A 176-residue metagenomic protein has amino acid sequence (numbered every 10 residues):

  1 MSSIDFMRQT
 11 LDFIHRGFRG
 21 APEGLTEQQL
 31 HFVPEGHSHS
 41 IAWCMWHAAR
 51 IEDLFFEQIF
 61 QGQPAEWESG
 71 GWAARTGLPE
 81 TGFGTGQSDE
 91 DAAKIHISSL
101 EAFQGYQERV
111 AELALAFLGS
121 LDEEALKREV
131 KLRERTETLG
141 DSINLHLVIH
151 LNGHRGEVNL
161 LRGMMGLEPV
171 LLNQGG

Functional and structural regions predicted by a protein language model:
M1-D5: N-terminal export signals and maturation junctions of secreted/periplasmic proteins
R8-D12, R19, Q29-T85, E129-G176: Short, contiguous alpha-helical
L11, H15-F18, P22, Q107-A114: Hydrophobic alpha-helical core bundles mediating ligand binding, dimerization, or RNAP-core interactions
P22, T26, G119-D122, R162: A structural signal for long alpha-helical coiled-coils and helix-turn connectors that form the cytosolic signaling
G24, I51-F55, F117: Short alpha-helical scaffold segments that flank and stabilize functional sites
L78-R128, L145-L147: Acidic/histidine-rich alpha-helical segments that form the ligand environment of transition-metal centers
